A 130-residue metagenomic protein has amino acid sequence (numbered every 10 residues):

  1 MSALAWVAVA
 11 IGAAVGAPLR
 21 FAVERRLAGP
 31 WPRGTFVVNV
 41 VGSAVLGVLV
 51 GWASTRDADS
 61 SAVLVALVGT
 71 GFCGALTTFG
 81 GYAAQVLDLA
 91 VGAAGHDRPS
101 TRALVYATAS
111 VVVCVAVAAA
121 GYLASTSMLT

Functional and structural regions predicted by a protein language model:
M1-T130: Membrane-interface helix-loop junctions in multi-pass transporters/channels
